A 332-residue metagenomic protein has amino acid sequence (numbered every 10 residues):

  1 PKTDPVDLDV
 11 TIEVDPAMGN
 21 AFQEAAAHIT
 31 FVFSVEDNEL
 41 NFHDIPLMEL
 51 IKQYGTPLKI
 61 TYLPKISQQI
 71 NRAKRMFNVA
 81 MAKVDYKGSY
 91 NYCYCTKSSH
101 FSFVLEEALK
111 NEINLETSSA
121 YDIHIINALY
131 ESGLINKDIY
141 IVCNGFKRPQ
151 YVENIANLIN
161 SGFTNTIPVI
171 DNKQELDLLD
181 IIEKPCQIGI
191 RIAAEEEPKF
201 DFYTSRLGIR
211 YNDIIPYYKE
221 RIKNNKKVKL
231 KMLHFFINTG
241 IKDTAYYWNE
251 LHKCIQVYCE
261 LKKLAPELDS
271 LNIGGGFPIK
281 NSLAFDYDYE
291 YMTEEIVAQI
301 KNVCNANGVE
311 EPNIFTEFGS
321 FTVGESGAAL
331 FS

Functional and structural regions predicted by a protein language model:
P1-Q150: N-terminal capping/small domains of soluble enzymes
M18, T239-S332: C-terminal active-site-proximal or functional interface alpha/beta core segments in diverse enzymes
I45, T61-Q68, S99, Q174 (+8 more regions): Conserved active-site and cofactor/substrate-binding residues in soluble primary-metabolism enzymes
K52, Q68-N71, R75, K110 (+6 more regions): Replace "anionic and nucleotidyl ligands
Q53, Q69, A73-M76, A80 (+4 more regions): Change "in soluble alpha/beta enzymes" to "in soluble alpha/beta proteins
G88-S270, I279: Active-site-proximal beta-alpha core segment in soluble small-molecule metabolic enzymes
